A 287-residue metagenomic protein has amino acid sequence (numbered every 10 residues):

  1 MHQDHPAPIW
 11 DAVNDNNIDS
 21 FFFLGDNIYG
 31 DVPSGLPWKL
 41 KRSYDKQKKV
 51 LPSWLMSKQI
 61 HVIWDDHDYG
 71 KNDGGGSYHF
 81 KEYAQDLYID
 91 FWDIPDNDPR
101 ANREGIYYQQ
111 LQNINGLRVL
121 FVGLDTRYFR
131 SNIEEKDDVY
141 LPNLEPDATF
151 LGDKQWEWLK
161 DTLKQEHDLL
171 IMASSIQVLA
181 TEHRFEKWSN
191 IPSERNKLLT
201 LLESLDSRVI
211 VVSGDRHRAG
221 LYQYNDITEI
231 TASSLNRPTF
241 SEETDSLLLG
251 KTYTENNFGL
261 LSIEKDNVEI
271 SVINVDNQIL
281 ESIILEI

Functional and structural regions predicted by a protein language model:
M1-I287: Metal-dependent phosphoester/phosphodiester hydrolase catalytic core
